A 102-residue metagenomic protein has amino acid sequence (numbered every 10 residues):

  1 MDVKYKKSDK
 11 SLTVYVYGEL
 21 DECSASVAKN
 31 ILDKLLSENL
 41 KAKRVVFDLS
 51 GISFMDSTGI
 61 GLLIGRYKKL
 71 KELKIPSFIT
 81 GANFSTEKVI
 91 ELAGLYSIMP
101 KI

Functional and structural regions predicted by a protein language model:
M1-D2, I102: Absolute protein N-terminus
K4-N30: STAS-typified acidic loop motif
E22-M99: Amphipathic alpha-helical interaction surfaces in cytosolic regulatory modules
